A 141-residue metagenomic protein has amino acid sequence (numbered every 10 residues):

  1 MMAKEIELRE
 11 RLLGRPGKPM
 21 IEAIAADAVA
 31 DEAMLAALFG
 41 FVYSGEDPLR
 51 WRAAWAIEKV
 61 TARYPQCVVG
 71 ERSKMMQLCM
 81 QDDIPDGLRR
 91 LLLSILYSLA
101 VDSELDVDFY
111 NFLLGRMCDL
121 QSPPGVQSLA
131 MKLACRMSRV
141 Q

Functional and structural regions predicted by a protein language model:
M1-Q141: Alpha-helical scaffold domains
